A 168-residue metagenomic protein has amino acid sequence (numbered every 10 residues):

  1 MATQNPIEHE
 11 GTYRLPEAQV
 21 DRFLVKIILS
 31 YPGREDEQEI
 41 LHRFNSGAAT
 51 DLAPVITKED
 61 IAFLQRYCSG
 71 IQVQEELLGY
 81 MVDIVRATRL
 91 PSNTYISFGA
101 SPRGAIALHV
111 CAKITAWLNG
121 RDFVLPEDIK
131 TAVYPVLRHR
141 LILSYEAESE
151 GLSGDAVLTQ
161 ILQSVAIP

Functional and structural regions predicted by a protein language model:
M1-I56, I61-I71, K113-T115: Canonical AAA+ ATPase core
R14-E17, E35, V55, E75 (+3 more regions): Non-catalytic, surface-exposed connector residues within folded enzymatic/regulatory domains
I27-Y31, P54-K58, D83, Y145 (+3 more regions): Short, surface-exposed, polar/charged, turn-prone segments marking secondary-structure boundaries
R34, Q38-H42, L78, V82 (+1 more regions): An amphipathic alpha-helix signature
E39, R66, G79, D83 (+1 more regions): Replace "anionic and nucleotidyl ligands
D51-A105: Conserved AAA+ ATPase small/helical "lid" subdomain
R89-P168: C-terminal engagement/docking regions of AAA+ P-loop ATPases
